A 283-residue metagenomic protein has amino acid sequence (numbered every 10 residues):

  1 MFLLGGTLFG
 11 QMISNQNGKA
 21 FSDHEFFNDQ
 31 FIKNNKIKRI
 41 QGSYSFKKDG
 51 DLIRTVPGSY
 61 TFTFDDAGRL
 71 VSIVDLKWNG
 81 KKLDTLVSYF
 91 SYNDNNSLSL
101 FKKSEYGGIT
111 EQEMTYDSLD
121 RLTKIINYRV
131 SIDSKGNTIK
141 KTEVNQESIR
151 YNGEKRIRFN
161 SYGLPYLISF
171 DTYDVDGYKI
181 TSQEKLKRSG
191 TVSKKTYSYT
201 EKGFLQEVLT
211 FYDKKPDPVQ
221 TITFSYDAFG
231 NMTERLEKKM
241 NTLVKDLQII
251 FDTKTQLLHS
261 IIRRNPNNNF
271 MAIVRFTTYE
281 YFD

Functional and structural regions predicted by a protein language model:
M1-F2: Sec-dependent signal peptide recognition, specifically the positively charged N-region followed immediately by
G6-G10: Sec/Tat signal peptide C-region and signal peptidase I cleavage site
Q11-D283: Buried hydrophobic residues that stabilize the cores of well-folded domains
